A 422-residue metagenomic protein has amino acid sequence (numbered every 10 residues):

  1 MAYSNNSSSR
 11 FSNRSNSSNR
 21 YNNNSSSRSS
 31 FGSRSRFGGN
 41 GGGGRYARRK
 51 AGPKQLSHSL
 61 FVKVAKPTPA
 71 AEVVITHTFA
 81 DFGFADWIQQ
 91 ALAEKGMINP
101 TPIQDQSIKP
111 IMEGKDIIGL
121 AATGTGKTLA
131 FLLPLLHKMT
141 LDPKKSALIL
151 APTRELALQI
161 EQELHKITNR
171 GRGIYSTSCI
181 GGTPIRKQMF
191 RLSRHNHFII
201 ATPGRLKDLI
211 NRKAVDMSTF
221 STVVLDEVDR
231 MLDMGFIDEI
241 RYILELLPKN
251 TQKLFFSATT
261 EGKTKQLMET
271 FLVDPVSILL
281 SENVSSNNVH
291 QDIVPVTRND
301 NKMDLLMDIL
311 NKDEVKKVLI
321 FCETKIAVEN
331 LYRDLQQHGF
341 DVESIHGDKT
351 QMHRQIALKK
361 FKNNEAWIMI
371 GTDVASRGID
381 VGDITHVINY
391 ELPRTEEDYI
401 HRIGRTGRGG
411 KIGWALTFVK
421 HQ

Functional and structural regions predicted by a protein language model:
M1-T76: Intrinsically disordered, low-complexity accessory regions that flank the conserved helicase/ATPase core of eukaryotic
A2-Y3, F11, A47, E72-Q422: Conserved helicase RecA-like core
